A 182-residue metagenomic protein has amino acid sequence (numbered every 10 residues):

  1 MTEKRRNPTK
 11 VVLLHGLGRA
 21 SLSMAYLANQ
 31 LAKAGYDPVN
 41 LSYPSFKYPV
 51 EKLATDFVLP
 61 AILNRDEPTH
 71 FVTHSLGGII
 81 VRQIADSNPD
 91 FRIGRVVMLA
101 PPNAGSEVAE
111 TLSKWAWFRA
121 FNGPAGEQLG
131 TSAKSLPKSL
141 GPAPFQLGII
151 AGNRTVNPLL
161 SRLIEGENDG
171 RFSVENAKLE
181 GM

Functional and structural regions predicted by a protein language model:
M1-R5: Short boundary motifs at domain starts and secondary-structure transition points
N7, V11-L22, Y26, Q30-P144 (+1 more regions): Serine-dependent carboxylesterase/thioesterase catalytic core of lipase-like alpha/beta-hydrolase/SGNH enzymes
P142-M182: C-terminal catalytic-base region of ester-bond hydrolases, centering on the histidine of the charge-relay
